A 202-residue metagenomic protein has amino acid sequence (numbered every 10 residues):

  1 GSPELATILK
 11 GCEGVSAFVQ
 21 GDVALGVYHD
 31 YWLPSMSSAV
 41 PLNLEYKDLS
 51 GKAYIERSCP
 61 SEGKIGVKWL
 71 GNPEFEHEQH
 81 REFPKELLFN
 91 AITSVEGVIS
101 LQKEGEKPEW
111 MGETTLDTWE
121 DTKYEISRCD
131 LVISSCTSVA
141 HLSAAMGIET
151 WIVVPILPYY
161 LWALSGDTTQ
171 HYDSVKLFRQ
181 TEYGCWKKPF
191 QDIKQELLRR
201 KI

Functional and structural regions predicted by a protein language model:
G1-I202: Catalytic machinery of carbohydrate-active enzymes, primarily nucleotide-sugar-dependent glycosyltransferases
